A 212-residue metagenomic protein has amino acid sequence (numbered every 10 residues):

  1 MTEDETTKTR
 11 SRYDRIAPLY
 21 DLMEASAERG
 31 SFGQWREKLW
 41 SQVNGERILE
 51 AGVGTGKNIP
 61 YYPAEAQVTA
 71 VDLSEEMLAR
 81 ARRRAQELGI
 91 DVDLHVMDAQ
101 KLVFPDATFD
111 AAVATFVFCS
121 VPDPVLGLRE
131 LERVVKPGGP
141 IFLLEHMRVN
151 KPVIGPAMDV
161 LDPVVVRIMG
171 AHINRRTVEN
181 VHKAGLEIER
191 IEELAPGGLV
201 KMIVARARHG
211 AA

Functional and structural regions predicted by a protein language model:
M1-P18: N-terminal, positively charged/glycine-rich alpha-helical extensions of SAM-dependent methyltransferases
T7, M23-S26, R129, F142-V200: C-terminal alpha-helical "lid/dimerization" subdomain adjacent to the S-adenosyl-L-methionine
E28-E46, K57, Y61: Conserved alpha-helix/loop element of class I SAM-dependent methyltransferases that forms part of the SAM/SAH-binding
R47-K101: Class I SAM-dependent methyltransferase SAM/SAH-binding core
Q100-A112: A short acidic, Gly/Pro-enriched loop at the edge of an enzyme's catalytic core that lines a small-molecule cofactor
A111-D123: A short SAM/SAH-binding and catalytic strip from SAM-dependent methyltransferases
V125-P137: A short glycine-rich, Lys/Arg-flanked "PGG" loop and its adjoining helix->strand segment in the class I
M202-A212: C-terminal lobe and adjacent flexible extensions of AdoMet/dcAdoMet transferase-like proteins
